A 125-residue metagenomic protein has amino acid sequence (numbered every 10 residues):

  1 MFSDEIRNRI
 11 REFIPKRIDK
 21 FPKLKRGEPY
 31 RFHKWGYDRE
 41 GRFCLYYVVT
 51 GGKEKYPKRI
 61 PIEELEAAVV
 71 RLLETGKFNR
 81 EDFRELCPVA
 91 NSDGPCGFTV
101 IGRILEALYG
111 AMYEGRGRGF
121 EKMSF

Functional and structural regions predicted by a protein language model:
M1-E64: Long, low-complexity, charged/polar intrinsically disordered regions in eukaryotic proteins
R9, F13, A68-R71, A107: Charge-rich, solvent-exposed alpha-helical interaction surfaces
I18, P22, K77-R80, Y113: Residue-level signal for secondary-structure boundary elements
I62-D93: Short acidic, hydrophobic short linear motifs in intrinsically disordered regions
N91-A107: Short amphipathic alpha-helical interaction segments
E106-F120: A short, conserved structural fragment
E121-F125: C-terminal engagement modules used by replication, chromatin/transcription, nuclear envelope/ESCRT, and ubiquitin
